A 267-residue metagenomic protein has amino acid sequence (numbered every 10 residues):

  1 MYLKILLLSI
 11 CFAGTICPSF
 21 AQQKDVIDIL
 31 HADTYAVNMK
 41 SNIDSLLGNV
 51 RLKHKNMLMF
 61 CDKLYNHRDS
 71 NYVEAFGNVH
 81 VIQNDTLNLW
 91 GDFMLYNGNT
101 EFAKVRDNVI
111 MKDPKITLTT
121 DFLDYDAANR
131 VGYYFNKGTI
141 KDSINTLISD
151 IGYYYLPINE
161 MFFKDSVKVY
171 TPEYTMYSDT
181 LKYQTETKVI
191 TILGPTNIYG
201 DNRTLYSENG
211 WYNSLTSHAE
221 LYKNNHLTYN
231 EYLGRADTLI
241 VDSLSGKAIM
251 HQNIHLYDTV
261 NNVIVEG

Functional and structural regions predicted by a protein language model:
K4-G14: Sec-dependent N-terminal signal peptides
F20-G267: N-terminal amphipathic/hydrophobic interface segments
